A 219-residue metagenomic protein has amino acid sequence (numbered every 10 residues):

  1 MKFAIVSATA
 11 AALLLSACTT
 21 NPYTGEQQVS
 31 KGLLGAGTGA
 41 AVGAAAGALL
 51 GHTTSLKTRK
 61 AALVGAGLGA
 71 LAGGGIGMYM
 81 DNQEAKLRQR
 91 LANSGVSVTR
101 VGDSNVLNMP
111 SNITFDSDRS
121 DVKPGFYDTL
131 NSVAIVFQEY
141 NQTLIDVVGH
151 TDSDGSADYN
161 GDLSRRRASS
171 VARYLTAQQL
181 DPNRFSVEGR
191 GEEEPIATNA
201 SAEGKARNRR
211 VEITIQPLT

Functional and structural regions predicted by a protein language model:
K2-A8: Sec-dependent signal peptide recognition, specifically the positively charged N-region followed immediately by
L14-A17: C-terminal motif of bacterial Sec signal peptides marking the signal peptidase cleavage site
N21-K86: Short, low-complexity, glycine-enriched hydrophobic/amphipathic alpha-helices that associate with lipid bilayers
A41, A45, Q83, L87 (+5 more regions): Stable alpha-helical elements in mature extracytoplasmic
G73-G77, T114-V122, A157-N160: Second-shell loop/turn segments in exported
D81-N112: Amphipathic, membrane-active segments
R90, T114-G149, T176, A206-N208 (+1 more regions): Periplasmic peptidoglycan-binding/anchoring modules of Gram-negative envelope and division proteins
V148-L218: Periplasmic OmpA-like peptidoglycan-binding domain that tethers envelope proteins to the cell wall
